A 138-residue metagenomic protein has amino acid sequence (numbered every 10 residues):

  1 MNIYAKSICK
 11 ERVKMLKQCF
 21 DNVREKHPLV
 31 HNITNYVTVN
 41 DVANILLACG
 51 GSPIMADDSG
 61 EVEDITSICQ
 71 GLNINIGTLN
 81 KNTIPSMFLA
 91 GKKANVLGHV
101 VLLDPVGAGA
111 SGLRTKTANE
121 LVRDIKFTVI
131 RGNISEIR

Functional and structural regions predicted by a protein language model:
N2-M55: Glycine-rich phosphate/adenosyl-contacting loop at the front of the ribokinase-like
N32, M55-A56, D104, I130: Active-site-adjacent beta-strand anchor residues
Y36, S59, G107: Residue-level "edge-of-site" marker
P53-E63: Active-site-flanking structural segment that lines cofactor/substrate pockets
V62-R138: Glycine-rich phosphate/dinucleotide-binding loop and adjoining beta-alpha-beta core of small-molecule
